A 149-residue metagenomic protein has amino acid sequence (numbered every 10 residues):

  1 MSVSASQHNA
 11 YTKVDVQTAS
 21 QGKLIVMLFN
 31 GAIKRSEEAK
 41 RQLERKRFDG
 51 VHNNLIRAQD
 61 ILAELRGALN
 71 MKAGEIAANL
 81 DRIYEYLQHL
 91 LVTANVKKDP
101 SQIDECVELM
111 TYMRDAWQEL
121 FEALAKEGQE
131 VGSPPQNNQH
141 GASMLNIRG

Functional and structural regions predicted by a protein language model:
M1-T18, D104-G149: Short terminal interaction segments
Q17-G50: N-terminal first-folded block
V51, A58, I103-C106: Solenoid-repeat scaffolds in large eukaryotic assemblies
I56-D60, N79-L91, E108-R114: Hydrophobic alpha-helical segments of small multi-pass membrane proteins
E64-A78: Short, solvent-exposed, charged loop/turn and helix-capping segments that join or cap alpha-helices on peripheral
E75-R82, G132: Glycine/charge-rich, flexible interdomain linkers and switch-proximal surface loops that mediate coupling
L91-V107: Amphipathic, charged alpha-helical scaffolds that flank and support histidine-based chemistry in signaling
